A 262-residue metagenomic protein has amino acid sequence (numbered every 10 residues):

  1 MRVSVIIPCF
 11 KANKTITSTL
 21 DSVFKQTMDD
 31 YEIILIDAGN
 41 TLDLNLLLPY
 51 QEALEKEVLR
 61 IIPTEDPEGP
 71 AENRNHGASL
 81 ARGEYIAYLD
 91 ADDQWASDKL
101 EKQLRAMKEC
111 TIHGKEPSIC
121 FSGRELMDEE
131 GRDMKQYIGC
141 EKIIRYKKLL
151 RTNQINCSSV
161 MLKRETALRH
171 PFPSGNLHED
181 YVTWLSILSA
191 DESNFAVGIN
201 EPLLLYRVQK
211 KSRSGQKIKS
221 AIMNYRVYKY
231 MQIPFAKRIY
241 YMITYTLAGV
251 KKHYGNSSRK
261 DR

Functional and structural regions predicted by a protein language model:
R2-S4, S22, E32, V182: Cell-envelope/extracellular polymer assembly enzymes that use nucleotide-activated donors
V3-T15, T19, Q26, I36: A conserved hydrophobic helix/loop-capping motif in glycosyltransferases and polysaccharide synthases
L20-P63: Acidic donor-binding segment of Leloir-type glycosyltransferases
A38, D90-Q94, G123: The conserved acidic donor/metal-binding loop of glycosyltransferases
T64-A81: Glycine-rich, basic loop-to-helix element that forms the pyrophosphate-binding segment of sugar-nucleotide handling
I86: Short aromatic/hydrophobic "clamp" motif used to bind/position activated sugar donors
L100-M134: Conserved donor NDP-sugar-binding/catalytic core segment of glycosyltransferases
Y137-K219: Conserved nucleotide-sugar donor-binding catalytic segment
